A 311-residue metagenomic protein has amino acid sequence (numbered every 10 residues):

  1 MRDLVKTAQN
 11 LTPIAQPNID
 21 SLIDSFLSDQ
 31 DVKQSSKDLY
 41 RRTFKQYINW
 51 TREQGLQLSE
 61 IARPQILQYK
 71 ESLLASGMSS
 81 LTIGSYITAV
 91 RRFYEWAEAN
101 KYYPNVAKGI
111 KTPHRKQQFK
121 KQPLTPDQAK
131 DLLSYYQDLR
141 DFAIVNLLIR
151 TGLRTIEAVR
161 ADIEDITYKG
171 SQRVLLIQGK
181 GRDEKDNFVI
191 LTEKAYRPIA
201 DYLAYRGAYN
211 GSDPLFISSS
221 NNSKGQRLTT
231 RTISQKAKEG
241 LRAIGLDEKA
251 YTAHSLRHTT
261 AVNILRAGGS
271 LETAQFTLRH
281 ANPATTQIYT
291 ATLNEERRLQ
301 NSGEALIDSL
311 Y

Functional and structural regions predicted by a protein language model:
M1-L11, E304-Y311: C-terminal secondary-structure termini that scaffold catalytic or DNA-interacting sites
V5, D20-K120, Y205: N-terminal core-binding DNA-recognition domain of tyrosine recombinases/integrases
Q118, P126-T155: Basic, Lys/Arg- and aromatic-enriched nucleic-acid-binding interface segment
R160-D201: Conserved tyrosine-mediated DNA breakage-rejoining catalytic core shared by Y-recombinases
I166-Y168, T229, K249, G269-T290 (+1 more regions): Short, polar N-cap/turn motifs at the start of nucleic acid-interacting alpha helices
T192-D247: Active-site/catalytic core of tyrosine-dependent DNA strand-transfer enzymes
S234-F276: Short, basic (Lys/Arg/His-rich) helix/loop patches that form interaction surfaces in the mid-to-C-terminal regions
A291-Y311: DNA/chromatin major-groove-contacting recognition/catalytic segments
